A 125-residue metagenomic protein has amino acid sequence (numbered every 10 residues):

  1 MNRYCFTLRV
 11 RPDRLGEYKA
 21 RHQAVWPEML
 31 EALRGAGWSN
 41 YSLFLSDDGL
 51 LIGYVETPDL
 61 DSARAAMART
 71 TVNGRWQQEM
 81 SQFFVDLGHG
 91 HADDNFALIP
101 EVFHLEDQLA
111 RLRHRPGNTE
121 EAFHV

Functional and structural regions predicted by a protein language model:
Y4-R9: Active-site-flanking beta-strand signature of metal-NTP-handling nucleotidyl enzymes and homologous cyclase-like
R14-S39: Short amphipathic alpha-helical segments
L15, I52, S62-R64: Intrinsically disordered, low-complexity acidic/polar segments
Q23, R69-T71, R115-T119: Short intrinsically disordered coil segments
L30-I52, E56-P58: Short, glycine- and small/hydrophobic-rich beta-strand elements in well-ordered beta-sheets
A36, T57-N95: An amphipathic, aromatic/His-enriched active-site/gating alpha helix that lines ligand/cofactor pockets
L45-S46, Q78-V125: Glycine-rich beta-strand-turn "strand-cap" elements at beta-sheet edges
